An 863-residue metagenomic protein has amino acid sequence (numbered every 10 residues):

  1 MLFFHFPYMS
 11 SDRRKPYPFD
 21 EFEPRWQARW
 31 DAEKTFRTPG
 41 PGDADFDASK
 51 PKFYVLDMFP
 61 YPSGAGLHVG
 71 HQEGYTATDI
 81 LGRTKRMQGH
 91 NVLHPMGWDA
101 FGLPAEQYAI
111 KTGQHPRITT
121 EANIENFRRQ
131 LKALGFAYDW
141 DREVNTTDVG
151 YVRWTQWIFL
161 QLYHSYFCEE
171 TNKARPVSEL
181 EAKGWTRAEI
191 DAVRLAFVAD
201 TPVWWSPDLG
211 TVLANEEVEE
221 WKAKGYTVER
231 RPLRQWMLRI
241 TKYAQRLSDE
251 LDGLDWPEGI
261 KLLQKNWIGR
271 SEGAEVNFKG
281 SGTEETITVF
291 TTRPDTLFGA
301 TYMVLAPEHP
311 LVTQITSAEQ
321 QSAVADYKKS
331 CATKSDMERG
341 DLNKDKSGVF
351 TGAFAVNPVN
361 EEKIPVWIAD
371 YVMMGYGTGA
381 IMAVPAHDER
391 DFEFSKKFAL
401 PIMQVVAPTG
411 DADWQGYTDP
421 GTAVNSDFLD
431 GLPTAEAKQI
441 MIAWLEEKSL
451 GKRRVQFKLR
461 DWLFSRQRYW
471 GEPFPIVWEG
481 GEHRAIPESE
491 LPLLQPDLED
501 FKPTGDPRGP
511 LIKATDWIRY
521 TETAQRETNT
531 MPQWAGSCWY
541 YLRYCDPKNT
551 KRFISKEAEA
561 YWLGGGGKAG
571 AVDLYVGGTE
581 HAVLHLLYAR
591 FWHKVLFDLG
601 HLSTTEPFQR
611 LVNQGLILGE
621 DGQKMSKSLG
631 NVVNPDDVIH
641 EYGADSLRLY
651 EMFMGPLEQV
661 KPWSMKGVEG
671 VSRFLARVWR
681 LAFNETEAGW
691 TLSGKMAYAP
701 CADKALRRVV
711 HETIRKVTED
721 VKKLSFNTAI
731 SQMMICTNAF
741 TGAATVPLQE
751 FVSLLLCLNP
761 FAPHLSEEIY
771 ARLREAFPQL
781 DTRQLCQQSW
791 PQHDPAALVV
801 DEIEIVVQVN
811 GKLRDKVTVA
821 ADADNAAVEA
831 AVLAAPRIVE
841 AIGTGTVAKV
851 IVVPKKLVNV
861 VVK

Functional and structural regions predicted by a protein language model:
M1-K50, A306-H309, A318-Q321, I381 (+10 more regions): Basic, alpha-helical terminal appendages of large translation-related enzymes
S10-L56, R86-P95, T119-N126, W256 (+2 more regions): Conserved oxyanion/phosphate-binding beta-strand-loop segments in alpha/beta enzyme cores
S10-R13, M58-L67, A109, D139-V144 (+10 more regions): Glycine- and acidic
P16, R25, R29-E33, K111-I287 (+8 more regions): Residue patterns forming the tRNA-binding/recognition surfaces of aminoacyl-tRNA synthetases and related DALR
P41-P116, T120, V144-T155, T291-T292 (+2 more regions): N-terminal catalytic cores of NTP/NDP-binding nucleotidyl/phosphoryl-transfer enzymes
T78, N91, H309-W414: Catalytic alpha/beta core of large soluble enzyme barrels
D99, E170-P176, A192, F197-V203 (+6 more regions): Helix-rich, typically C-terminal accessory recognition domains appended to large enzymatic cores
F136, A353-Y376, V405, K513-Q659: Alpha-helical recognition segments enriched in aromatics with Gly/Pro capping that present substrate-recognition
